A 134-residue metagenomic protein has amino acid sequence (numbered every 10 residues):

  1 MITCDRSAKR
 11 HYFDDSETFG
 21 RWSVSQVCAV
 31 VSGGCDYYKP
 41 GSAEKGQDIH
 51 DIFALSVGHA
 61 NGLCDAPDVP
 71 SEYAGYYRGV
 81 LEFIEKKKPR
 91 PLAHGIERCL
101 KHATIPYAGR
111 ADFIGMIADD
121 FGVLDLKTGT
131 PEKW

Functional and structural regions predicted by a protein language model:
M1-A108: Metal-dependent nuclease catalytic cores that hydrolyze phosphodiester bonds in DNA/RNA, characterized by
P91-W134: Mg2+/Mn2+-dependent nuclease catalytic core
